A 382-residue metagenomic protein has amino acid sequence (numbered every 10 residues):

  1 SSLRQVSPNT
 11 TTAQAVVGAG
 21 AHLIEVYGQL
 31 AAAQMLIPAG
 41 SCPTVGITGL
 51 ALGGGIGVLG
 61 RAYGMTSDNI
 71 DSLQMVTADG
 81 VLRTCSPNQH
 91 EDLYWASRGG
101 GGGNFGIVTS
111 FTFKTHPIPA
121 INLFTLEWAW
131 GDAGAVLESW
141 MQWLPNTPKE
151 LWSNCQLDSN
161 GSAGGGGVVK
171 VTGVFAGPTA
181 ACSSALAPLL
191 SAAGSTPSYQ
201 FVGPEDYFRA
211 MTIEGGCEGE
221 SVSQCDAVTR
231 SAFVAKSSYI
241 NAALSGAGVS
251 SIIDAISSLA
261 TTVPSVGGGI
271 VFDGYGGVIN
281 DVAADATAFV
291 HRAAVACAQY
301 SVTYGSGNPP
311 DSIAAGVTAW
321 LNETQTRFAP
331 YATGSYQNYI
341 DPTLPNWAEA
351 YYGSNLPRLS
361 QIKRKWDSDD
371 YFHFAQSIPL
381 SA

Functional and structural regions predicted by a protein language model:
S1-A382: Soluble FAD-dependent oxygen oxidases
